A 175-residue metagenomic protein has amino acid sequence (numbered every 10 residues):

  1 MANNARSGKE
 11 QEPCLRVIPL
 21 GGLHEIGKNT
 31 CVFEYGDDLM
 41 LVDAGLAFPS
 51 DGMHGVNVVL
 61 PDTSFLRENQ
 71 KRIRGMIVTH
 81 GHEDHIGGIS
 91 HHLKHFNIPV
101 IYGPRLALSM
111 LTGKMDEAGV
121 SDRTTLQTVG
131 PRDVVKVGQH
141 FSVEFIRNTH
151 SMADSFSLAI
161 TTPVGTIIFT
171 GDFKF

Functional and structural regions predicted by a protein language model:
M1-R16, E34-L46, T162-G171: Metallo-beta-lactamase
A2-N4, K9, L106-M152, P163: Metallo-beta-lactamase
E12, E25, G87, L106 (+1 more regions): Charged, alpha-helix-enriched surfaces in structured cytosolic catalytic cores of large nucleotide-utilizing machines
R16-L20, I26-Y35, D133-F175: Catalytic core of the metallo-beta-lactamase
L23-K28, Y35-V78, S90-P99, G103-A107 (+1 more regions): Pre-active-site segment of Zn-dependent metallo-hydrolases
A47, H82, K174: Catalytic metal-binding/acid-base residues of hydrolase active sites
G75, T79-I86, H150: Histidine-centered divalent metal-coordination motifs
